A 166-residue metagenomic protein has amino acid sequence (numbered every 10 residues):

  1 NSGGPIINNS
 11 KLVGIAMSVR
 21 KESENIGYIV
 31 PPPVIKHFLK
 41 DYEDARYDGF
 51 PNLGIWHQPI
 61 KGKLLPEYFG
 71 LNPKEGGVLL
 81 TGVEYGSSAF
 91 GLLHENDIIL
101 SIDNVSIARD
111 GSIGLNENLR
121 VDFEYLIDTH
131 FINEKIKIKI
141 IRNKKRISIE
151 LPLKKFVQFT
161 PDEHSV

Functional and structural regions predicted by a protein language model:
N1-G3, I7-K36, V105-G114: Active-site loop architecture of trypsin-fold serine endopeptidases
N1-P5, H57-S101, V105-I107: PDZ/PDZ-like domain segments forming the peptide/carboxylate-binding groove, activating on the N-terminal beta-strands
G3-I6, S10, I15, V30-P31 (+7 more regions): Terminal peptide-recognition signature
K11, S18-R20, P33-I35, Q58-K61 (+4 more regions): Solvent-exposed coil/turn segments that connect beta secondary-structure elements in extracytoplasmic/periplasmic
S23-N25, F50-N52, K74-V78, H94-E95 (+2 more regions): Extracytoplasmic
K36-V78, G82, F156-V166: PDZ/PDZ-like peptide-tail recognition elements
F90, S101-K139: PDZ domains, with a preference for the canonical peptide-binding region formed by the helix
D110, Y125, H130, K137-V166: C-terminal, low-ordered peptide segments at domain boundaries
